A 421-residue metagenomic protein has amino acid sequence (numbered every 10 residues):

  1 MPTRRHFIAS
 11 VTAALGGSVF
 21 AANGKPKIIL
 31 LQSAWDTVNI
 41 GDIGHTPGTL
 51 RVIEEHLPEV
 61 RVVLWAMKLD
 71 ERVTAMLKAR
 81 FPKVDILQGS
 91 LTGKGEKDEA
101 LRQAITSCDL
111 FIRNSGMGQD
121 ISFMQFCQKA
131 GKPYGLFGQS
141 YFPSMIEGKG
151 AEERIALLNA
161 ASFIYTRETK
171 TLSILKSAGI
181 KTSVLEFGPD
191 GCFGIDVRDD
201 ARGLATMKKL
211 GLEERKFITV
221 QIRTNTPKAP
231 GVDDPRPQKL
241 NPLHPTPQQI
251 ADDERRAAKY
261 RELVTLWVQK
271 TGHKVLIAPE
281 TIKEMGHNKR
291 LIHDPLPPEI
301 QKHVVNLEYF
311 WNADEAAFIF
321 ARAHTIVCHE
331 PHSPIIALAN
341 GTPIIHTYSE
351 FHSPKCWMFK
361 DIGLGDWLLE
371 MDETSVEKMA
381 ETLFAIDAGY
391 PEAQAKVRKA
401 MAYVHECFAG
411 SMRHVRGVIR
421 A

Functional and structural regions predicted by a protein language model:
M1-P2: N-terminal secretory signal peptides
H6-A22: N-terminal export signals
A22-A421: Active-site anion-handling motifs in enzyme catalytic cores
